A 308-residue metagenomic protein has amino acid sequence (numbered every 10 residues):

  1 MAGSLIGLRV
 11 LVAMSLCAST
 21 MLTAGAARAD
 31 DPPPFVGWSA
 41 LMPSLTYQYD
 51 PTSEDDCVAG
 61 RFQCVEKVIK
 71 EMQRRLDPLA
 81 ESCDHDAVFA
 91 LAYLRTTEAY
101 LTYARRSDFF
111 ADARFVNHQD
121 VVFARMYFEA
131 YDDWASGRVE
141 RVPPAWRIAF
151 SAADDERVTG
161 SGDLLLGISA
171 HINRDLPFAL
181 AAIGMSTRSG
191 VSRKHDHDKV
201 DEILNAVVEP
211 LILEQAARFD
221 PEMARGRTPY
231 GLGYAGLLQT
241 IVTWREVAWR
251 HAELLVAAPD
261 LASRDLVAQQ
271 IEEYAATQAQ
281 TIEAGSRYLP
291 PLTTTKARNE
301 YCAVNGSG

Functional and structural regions predicted by a protein language model:
M1-A29: Secretory targeting and sorting signals
D30-L45, T52, Y230-G308: A cross-kingdom marker for long, charged
D31-H118, R125: Leu/Val/Ala/Ile-rich N-terminal alpha-helices, chiefly Sec-type signal peptides and the beginnings
R75-H85, Y103-R106, E129-D133, G137 (+11 more regions): Surface-exposed polar/charged interaction patches
L94, E98-T102, R106-P210: Internal, hydrophobic cores of structured domains that mediate oligomerization or house catalytic pockets within large
V158-E272: A contiguous, surface-oriented mixed alpha/beta subdomain in the mid-to-C-terminal portion of proteins that forms
